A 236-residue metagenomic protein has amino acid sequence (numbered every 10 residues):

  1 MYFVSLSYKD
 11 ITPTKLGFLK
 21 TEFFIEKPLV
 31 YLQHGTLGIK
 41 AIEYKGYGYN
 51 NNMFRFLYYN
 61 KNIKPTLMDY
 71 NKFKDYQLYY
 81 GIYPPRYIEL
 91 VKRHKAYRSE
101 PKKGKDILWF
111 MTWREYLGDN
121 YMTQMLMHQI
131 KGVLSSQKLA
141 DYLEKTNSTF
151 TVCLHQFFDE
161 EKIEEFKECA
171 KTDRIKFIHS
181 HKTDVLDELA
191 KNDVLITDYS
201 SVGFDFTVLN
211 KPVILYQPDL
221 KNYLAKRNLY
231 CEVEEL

Functional and structural regions predicted by a protein language model:
M1-L90: Active-site and donor-binding regions of nucleotide-sugar-utilizing enzymes
Y2, P28, R55, D106 (+2 more regions): Structural motif
T14-T36, L126-S135, N210-N222: A short, gly/pro- and small-residue-rich
K15-K20, D69-K72, K162-K171, K226-N228: Short, aromatic/basic amphipathic alpha-helical patches
T21, Y142, E188, D205: Hydrophobic/aromatic ligand-binding patch that stacks against planar heteroaromatic rings of cofactors or nucleotides
P85-F166: Conserved catalytic-core segment of nucleotide-activated headgroup transferases in glycan assembly
F158-F204: Donor nucleotide-activated moiety binding/catalytic core segment of transferases that use nucleotide-activated donors
K167-A170, S201-L236: Catalytic binding pocket for nucleotide-activated donors in carbohydrate/polymer assembly enzymes
